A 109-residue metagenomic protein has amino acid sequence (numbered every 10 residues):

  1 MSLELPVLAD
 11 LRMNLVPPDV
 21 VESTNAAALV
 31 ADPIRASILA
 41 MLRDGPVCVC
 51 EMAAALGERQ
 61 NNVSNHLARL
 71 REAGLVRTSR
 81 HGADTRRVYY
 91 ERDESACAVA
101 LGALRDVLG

Functional and structural regions predicted by a protein language model:
V7-A27: Short, Lys/Arg-enriched N-terminal segment that forms or immediately precedes the first helix of a structured domain
V21-R59, A83-S95: N-terminal helix-turn-helix DNA-binding core of bacterial DNA-binding proteins
H66: Residues within the DNA-recognition helix of helix-turn-helix
R69: Alpha-helical DNA-recognition elements
G74: Glycine-centered, phosphate/nucleic-acid-interacting loop/turn motifs that mediate DNA/RNA or nucleotide
R77-T78: Short beta-strand "wing" residues that participate in macromolecule-binding interfaces
V88-G109: Conserved segment of winged-helix/HTH DNA-binding domains
